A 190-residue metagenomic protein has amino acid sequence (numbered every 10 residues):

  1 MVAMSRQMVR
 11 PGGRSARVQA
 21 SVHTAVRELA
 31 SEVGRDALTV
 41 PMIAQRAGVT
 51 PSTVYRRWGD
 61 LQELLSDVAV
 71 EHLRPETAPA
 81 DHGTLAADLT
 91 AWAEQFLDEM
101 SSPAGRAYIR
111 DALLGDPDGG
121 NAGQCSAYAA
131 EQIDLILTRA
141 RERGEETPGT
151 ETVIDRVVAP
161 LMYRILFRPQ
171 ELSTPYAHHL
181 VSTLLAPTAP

Functional and structural regions predicted by a protein language model:
M1-R46, S52: Basic, helix-initiating cap at the start of DNA-binding domains
M1-R6, D98, E131-E142, F167-P190: C-terminal peripheral helix-coil segments that are non-catalytic and often amphipathic
E32-R35, Y55-L65: HTH DNA-binding helix-turn interface
V40, A69-E76: Short, basic, alpha-helical segments at the C-terminal edge of helix-turn-helix-like DNA-binding modules
R57-G59, M162-Y163, L185: Tryptophan-centric aromatic hotspots in well-structured domains and transmembrane helices
E63-A69, D98-G120: Amphipathic alpha-helical segments used for helix-helix packing
T77-R106: Hydrophobic alpha-helical connector segments
D98-E99, P117-R143, E151, D155: Amphipathic alpha-helical packing segments from all-alpha helical-bundle domains
